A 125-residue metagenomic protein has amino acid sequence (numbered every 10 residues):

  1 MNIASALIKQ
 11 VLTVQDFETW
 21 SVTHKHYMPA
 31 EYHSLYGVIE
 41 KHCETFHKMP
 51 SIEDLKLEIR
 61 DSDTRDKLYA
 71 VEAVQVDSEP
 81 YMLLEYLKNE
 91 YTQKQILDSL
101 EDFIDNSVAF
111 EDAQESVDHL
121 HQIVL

Functional and structural regions predicted by a protein language model:
M1-E90: Noncatalytic partner-interaction/assembly domains of nucleic-acid and motor enzyme complexes, especially the accessory
A73-L125: Interdomain "pre-motor" coupling segment immediately N-terminal to P-loop NTPase/helicase cores
